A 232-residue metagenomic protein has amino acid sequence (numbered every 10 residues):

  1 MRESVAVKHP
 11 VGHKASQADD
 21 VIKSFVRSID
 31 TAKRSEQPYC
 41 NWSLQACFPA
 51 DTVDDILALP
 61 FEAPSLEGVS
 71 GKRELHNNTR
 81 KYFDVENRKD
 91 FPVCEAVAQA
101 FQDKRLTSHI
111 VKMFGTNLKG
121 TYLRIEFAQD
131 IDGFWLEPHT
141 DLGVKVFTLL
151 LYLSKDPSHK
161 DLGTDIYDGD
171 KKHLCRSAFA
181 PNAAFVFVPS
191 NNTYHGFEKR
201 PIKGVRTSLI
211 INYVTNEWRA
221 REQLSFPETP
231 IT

Functional and structural regions predicted by a protein language model:
M1-I22, T79-F91, H139-L142, V146-F147: Short N-terminal signal/transit or membrane-insertion segments and the immediately adjacent low-complexity/disordered
M1-Q37, L174, Q223-T232: Fe(II)/2-oxoglutarate
P10, L66-V69, D161, Y194: Intrinsically disordered, low-complexity segments enriched in small/polar residues
H13, A18, I22, V26-D30 (+4 more regions): Membrane-targeting and insertion segments and their boundary/processing signals
H13, V69-K72, D170, V205: Intrinsically disordered, low-complexity regions
V21-S24, I29-M113: Non-heme Fe(II)/2-oxoglutarate
K89-Q102, L106-E228: Catalytic core of non-heme Fe(II) oxygenases with the double-stranded beta-helix
